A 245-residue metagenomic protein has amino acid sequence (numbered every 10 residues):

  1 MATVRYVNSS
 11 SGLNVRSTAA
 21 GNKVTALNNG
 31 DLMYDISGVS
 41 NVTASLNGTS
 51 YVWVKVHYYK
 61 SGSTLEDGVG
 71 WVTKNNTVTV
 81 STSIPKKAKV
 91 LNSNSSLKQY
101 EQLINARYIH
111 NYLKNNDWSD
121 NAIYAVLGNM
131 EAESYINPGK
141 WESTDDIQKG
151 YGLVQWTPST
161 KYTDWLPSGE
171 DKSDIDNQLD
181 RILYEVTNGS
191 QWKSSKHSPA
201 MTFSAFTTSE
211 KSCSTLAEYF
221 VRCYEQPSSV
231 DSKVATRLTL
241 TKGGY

Functional and structural regions predicted by a protein language model:
M1-N14, A26-L32, I36-V39, V78-K89: SH3-family beta-barrel domains
G12-R16, L113, D117-N121: Extracytoplasmic/periplasm-facing segments of secreted or lipoprotein envelope proteins
S17-K23: Short alpha-helix capping/helix-loop boundary micro-motifs
T25-N28, R107-N111, N115, L127 (+5 more regions): Solvent-exposed, polar/charged alpha-helical surfaces in well-ordered, non-transmembrane soluble domains, broadly
A26-N75: SH3/SH3-like beta-barrel superfamily modules
I84-Y108, S134-S212: Peptidoglycan-targeting cell-wall enzymes and recognition modules
N121-N137, I182, V221: Short, functionally critical alpha-helical segments immediately adjacent to catalytic or ligand/cofactor-binding
A205-Y245: Active-site or metal-binding loop neighborhoods of secreted/extracellular toxin and effector enzymes
